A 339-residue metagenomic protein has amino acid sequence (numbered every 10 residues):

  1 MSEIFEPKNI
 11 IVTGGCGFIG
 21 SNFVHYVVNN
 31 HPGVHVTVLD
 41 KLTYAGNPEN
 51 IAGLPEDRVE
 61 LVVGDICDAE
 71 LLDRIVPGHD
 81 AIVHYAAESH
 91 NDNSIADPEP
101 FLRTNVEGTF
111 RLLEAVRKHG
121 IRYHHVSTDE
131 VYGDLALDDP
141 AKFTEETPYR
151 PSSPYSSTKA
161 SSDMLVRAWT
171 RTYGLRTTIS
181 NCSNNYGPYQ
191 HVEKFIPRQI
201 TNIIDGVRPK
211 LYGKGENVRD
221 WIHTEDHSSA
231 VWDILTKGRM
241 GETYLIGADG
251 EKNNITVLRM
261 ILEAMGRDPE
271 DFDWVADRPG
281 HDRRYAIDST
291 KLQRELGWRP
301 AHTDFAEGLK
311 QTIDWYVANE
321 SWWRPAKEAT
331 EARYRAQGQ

Functional and structural regions predicted by a protein language model:
M1-N185, W315-N319, P325, A329-Q339: N-terminal Rossmann-like NAD(P)+-binding domain of SDR-like oxidoreductases, especially those catalyzing
I10-I11, F23, G64, A81 (+1 more regions): C-terminal substrate-binding subdomain of Rossmann-fold SDR/epimerase-dehydratase oxidoreductases
P48-I51, L135-D139, Q190-E193, T224 (+2 more regions): Short aromatic-enriched loop/helix-cap "lid" or pocket-rim segments at secondary-structure transitions that line
E70-D73, D92, E99, F110 (+6 more regions): Residues in well-ordered alpha-helical elements
E99, I200, R219: Short alpha-helical segment that forms part of, or immediately flanks, the ligand-binding pocket in carbohydrate-active
L112, V166, Q199, L292-Q293: Structural element of the ATP-grasp superfamily
P140, P151-T158, P188, V192-I196 (+1 more regions): The catalytic Tyr-centered alpha-helix of NAD(P)H-dependent dehydrogenases
S161, L165, W169, Q199 (+2 more regions): Hydrophobic alpha-helix immediately C-terminal to the catalytic Tyr-X-X-X-Lys motif of short-chain
